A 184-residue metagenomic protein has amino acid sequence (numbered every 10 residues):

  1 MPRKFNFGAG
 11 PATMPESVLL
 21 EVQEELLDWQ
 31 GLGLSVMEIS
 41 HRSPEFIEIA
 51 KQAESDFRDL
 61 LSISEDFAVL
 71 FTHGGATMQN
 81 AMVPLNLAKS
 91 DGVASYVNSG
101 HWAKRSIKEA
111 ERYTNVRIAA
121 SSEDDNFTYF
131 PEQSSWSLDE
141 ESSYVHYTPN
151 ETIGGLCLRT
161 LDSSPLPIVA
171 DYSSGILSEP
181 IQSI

Functional and structural regions predicted by a protein language model:
M1-S40: N-terminal "arm"/small-domain region of PLP-dependent enzymes with the aminotransferase-like
N6-G8, V69-H73, Y96, I118-A120 (+2 more regions): General beta-strand structural signal in soluble alpha/beta enzymes
G10, A110, S122-I176: Active-site phosphate-binding strand-loop segment of PLP-dependent enzymes
A12-T13, G74-Q79, G100-A103, T152 (+1 more regions): Gly/Ser/Thr-rich loops at beta-strand to alpha-helix junctions that form or flank small-molecule/cofactor-binding
E25-L32, L60, S90, Y113: Change "in soluble alpha/beta enzymes" to "in soluble alpha/beta proteins
G31-M82, N86, G100-H101, E109: Conserved N-terminal alpha-helix of the aminotransferase class I/II PLP-enzyme fold
T77-V145: PLP-dependent aminotransferase-like
P180-I184: A short alpha/beta connector and helix-capping loop motif
